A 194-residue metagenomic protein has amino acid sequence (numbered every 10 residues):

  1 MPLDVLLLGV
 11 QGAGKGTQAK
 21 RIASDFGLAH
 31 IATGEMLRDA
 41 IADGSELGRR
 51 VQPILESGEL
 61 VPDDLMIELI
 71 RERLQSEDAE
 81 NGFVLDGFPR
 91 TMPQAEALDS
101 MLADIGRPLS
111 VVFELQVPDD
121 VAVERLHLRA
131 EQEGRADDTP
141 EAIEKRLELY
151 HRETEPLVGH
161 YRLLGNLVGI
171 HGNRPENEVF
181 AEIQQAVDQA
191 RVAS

Functional and structural regions predicted by a protein language model:
M1-S194: Glycine-rich phosphate-binding loop of ATP-dependent small-molecule kinases
